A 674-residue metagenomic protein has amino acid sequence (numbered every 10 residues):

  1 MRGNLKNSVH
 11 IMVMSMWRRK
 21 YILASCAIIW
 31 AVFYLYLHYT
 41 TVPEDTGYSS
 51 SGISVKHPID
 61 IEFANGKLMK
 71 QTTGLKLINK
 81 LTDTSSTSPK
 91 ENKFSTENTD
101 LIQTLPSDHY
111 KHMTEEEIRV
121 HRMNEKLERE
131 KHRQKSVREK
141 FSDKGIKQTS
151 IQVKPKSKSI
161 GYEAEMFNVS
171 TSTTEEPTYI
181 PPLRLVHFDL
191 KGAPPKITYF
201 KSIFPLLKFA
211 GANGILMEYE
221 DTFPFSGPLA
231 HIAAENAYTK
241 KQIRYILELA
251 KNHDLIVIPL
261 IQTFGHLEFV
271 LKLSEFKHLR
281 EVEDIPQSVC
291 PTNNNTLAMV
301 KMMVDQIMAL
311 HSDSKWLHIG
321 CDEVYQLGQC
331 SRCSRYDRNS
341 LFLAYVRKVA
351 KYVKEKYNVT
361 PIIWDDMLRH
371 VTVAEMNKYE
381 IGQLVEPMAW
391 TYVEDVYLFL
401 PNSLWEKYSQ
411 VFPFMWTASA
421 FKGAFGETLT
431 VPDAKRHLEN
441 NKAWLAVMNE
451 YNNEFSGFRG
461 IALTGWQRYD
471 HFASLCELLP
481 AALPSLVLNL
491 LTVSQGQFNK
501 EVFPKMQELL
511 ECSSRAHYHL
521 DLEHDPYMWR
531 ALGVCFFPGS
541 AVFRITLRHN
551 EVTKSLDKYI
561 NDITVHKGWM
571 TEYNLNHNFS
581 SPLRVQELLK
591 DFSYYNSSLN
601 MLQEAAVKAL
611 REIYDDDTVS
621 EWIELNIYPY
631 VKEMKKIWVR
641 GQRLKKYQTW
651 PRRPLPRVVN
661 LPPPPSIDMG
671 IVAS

Functional and structural regions predicted by a protein language model:
R2-S54: N-terminal signal-anchor transmembrane helix specifying type II single-pass membrane topology of secretory-pathway
H10, R19, C26, T99 (+4 more regions): Low-complexity, intrinsically disordered short peptide segments enriched in small/polar/basic residues
W17-A24, A31, Y36-L37, M113-E116 (+7 more regions): Substrate-binding groove of N-acetylhexosamine-processing glycoside hydrolases
C26, Y39-T41, E115, I146 (+1 more regions): Short linear sequence elements within intrinsically disordered, low-complexity coil regions
S50-T174: Extracellular mucin-like PTS segments
K154-E165, K196-G214, P259-T263, L400-P413 (+1 more regions): Short secondary-structure boundary segments
P177: PDZ/PDZ-like peptide-tail recognition elements
I180-A389, F421-V431: Aromatic-lined carbohydrate-binding surfaces of glycoside hydrolases
